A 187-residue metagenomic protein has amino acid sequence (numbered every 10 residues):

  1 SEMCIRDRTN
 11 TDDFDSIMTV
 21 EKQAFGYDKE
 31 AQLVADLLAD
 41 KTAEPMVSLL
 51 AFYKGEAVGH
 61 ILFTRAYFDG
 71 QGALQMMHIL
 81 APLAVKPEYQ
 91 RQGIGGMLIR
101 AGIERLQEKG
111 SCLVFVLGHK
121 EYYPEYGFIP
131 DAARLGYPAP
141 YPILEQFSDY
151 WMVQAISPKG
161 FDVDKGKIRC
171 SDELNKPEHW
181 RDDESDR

Functional and structural regions predicted by a protein language model:
S1-I5: Short, small-residue-biased leader/transition segments that mark boundaries at the very start of proteins
R6-I17: A short beta-loop-alpha structural element at the N-terminal edge of CoA-dependent acyl/N-acetyltransferase catalytic
F14, K22-D69: Active-site rim helix/loop that mediates acceptor-substrate recognition in acyltransferases
E56, A73, K86-M97, E125-Y126: Conserved glycine-rich acetyl-CoA-binding loop
Y67-I79, Q90: A conserved beta-turn-beta hairpin within the catalytic core of GNAT-like acetyltransferases that forms part
L80, V85, R91-E104, F115-V116: Conserved acetyl-CoA-binding loop-helix of GNAT-fold acetyltransferases
E108-C112, G118-F147: Conserved active-site alpha-helix within GNAT-family acetyltransferase domains
Y137-D186: C-terminal "cap" of GNAT-fold acetyltransferases
